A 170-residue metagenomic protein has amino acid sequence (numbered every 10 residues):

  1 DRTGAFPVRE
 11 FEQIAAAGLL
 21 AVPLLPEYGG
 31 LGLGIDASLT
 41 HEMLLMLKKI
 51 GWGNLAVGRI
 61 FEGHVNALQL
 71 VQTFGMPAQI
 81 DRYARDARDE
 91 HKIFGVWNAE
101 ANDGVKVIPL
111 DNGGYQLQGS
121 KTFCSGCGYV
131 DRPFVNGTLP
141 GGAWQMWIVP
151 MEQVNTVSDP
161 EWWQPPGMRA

Functional and structural regions predicted by a protein language model:
V8-A15, L20-Y129: Glycine-rich flavin
G95-A170: FAD-binding core of flavoproteins
